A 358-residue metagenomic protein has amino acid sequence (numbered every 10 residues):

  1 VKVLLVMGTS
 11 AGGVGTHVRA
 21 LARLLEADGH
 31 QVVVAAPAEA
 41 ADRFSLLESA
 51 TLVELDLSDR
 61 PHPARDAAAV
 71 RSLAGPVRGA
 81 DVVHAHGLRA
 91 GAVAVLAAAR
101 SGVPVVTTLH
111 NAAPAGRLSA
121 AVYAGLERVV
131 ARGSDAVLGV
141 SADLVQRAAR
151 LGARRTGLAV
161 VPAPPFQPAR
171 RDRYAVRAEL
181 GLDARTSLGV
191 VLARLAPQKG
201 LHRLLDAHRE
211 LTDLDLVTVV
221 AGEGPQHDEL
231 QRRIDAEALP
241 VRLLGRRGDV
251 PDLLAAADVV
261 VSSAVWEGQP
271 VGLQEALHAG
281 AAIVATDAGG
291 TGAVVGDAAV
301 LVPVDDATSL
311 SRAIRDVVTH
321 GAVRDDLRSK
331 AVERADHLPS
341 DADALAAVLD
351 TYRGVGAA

Functional and structural regions predicted by a protein language model:
L4-A67, L144-R147, G157, G224-P225: N-terminal strand-loop element at the rim of the active site of nucleotide-sugar-dependent glycosyltransferases
G15-R23, S187-E210, P225-Q231, T308: A conserved mid-protein helix/loop that constitutes part of the nucleotide-sugar donor-binding site
V53-E54, R128-D172: Donor nucleotide-sugar binding/catalytic pocket of nucleotide-sugar-dependent glycosyltransferases
A85-G91, L109: Short His-centered aromatic/hydrophobic patch
R246, V265: Aromatic "clamp/platform" in nucleotide-sugar-dependent glycosyltransferases that forms part of the donor/acceptor
A282-A285: Short hydrophobic beta-strand element within catalytic cores of glycosyltransferases and related nucleotide-activated
D297-T308, D316-G321: Conserved acidic donor-binding segment of nucleotide-sugar-dependent glycosyltransferases
A322-R353: A charged, aromatic-enriched C-terminal amphipathic alpha-helix characteristic of glycosyltransferases across folds
